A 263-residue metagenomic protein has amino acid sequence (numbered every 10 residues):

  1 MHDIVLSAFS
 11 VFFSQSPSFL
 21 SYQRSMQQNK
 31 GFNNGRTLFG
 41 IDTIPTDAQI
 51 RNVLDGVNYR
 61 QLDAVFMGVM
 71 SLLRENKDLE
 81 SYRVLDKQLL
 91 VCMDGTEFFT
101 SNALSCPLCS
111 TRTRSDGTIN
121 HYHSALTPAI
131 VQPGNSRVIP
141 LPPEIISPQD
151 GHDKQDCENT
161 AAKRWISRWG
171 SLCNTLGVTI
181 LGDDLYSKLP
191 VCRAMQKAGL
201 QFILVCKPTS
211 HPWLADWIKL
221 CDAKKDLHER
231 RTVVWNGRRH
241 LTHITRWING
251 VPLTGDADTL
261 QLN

Functional and structural regions predicted by a protein language model:
M1-P45: Gly/serine-rich nucleotide phosphate-binding loop at the start of the catalytic core of nucleotide/ADP-ribose-handling
S7, Y22, T46, K87-F98 (+4 more regions): Short, conserved catalytic/metal-binding motifs centered on acidic residues
F19-S21, N33-P45, L62-F66, E80 (+1 more regions): Short, flexible active-site-proximal loops enriched in glycine and acidic residues
R51-N135: Active-site-proximal, Lys/Arg-enriched surface segment that forms a nucleic-acid-binding/basic interface patch
E97, I130-Q132, I145-S147, D184 (+1 more regions): Short, structured patches in soluble enzyme cores that scaffold and shape functional sites
T113-L176: Electropositive, glycine- and tryptophan-enriched low-complexity nucleic-acid-binding patches
H152-W213: Domain-level cores of phosphate- or acyl-group-handling catalytic modules
Q201-N263: An anionic, glycine-rich sequence signature occurring as long contiguous blocks
